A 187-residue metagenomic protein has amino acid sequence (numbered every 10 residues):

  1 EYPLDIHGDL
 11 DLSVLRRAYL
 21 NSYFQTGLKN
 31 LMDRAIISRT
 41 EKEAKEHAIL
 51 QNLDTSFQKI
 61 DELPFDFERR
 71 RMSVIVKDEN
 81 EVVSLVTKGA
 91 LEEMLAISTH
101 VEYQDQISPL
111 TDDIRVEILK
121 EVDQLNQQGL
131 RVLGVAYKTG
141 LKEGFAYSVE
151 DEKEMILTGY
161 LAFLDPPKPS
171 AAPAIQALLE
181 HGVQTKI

Functional and structural regions predicted by a protein language model:
E1-T158, F163, P173-I187: Cytosolic catalytic regions of ATP/NTP-dependent phosphoryl-transfer enzymes
